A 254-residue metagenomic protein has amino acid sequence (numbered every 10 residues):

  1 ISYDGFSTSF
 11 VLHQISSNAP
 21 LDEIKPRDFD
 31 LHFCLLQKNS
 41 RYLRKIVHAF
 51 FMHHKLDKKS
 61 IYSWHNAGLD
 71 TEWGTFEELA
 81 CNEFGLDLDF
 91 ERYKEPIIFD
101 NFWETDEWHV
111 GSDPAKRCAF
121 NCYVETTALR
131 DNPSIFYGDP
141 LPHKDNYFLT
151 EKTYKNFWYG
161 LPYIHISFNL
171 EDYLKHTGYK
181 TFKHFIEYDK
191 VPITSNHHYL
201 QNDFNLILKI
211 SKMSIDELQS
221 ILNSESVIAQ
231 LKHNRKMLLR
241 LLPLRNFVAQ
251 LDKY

Functional and structural regions predicted by a protein language model:
I1-H109, A115-Y123, L129-T150, Y154-Y254: Pol beta-like nucleotidyltransferase catalytic core
